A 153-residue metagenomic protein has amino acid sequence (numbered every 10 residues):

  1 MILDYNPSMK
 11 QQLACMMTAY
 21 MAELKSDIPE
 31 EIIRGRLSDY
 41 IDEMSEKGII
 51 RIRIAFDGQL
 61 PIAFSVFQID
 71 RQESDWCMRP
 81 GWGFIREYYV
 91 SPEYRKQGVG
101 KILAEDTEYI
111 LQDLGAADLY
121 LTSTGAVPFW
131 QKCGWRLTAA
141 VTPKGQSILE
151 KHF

Functional and structural regions predicted by a protein language model:
M1-C15: A short beta-loop-alpha structural element at the N-terminal edge of CoA-dependent acyl/N-acetyltransferase catalytic
T18-I41: Conserved GNAT-fold acetyl-CoA-binding loop/helix
D42-I54, F84: A short helix-loop-beta-strand connector motif used in the catalytic cores of GNAT acetyltransferases and, in some
I54, L60-I69, F84, Y89: Conserved beta-strand in the GNAT
W76-P92: Conserved acetyl-CoA binding element of GNAT-fold acetyltransferases
I85-Y88, D118-T122: Conserved hydrophobic beta-strand within the GNAT/NAT acetyltransferase core sheet that lines the active-site cleft
V90, K96-Y109, K132: Conserved acetyl-CoA-binding loop-helix of GNAT-fold acetyltransferases
D113, A117, T124-I148: Conserved active-site alpha-helix within GNAT-family acetyltransferase domains
